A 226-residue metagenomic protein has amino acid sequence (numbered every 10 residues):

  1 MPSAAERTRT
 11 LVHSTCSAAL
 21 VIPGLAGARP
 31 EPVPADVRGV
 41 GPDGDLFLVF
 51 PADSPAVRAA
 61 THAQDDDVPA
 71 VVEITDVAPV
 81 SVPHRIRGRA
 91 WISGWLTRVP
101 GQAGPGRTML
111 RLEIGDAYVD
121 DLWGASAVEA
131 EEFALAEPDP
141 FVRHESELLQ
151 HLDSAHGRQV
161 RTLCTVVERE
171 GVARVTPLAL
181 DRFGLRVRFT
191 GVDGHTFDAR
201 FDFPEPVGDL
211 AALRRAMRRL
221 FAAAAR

Functional and structural regions predicted by a protein language model:
M1-R226: Binding-site signature for planar aromatic cofactors or substrates
